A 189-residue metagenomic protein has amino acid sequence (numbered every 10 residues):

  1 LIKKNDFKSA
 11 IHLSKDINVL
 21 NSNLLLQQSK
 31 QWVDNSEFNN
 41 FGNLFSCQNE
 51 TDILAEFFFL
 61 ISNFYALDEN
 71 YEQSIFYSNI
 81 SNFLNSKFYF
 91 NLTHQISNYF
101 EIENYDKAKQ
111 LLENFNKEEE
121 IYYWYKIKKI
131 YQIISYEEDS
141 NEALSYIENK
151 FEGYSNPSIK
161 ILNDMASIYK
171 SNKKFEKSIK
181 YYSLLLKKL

Functional and structural regions predicted by a protein language model:
L1, N63, S97, Y131-Q132 (+1 more regions): Residue-level recognition of tetratricopeptide repeat
K4, D68, I102, Y136-E137 (+1 more regions): Structural motif corresponding to the intra-repeat A-B loop/turn of tetratricopeptide repeats
F7, Y71, Y105, S140-N141 (+1 more regions): TPR-repeat structural position
K15, N79, E113, S145-N149 (+1 more regions): Alpha-solenoid helical repeat scaffolds
N21-S22, S86, E120-I121, S155-N156: Short coil turns that delineate tetratricopeptide repeat
L26-Q27, N91, Y125-K126, I161: TPR alpha-solenoid repeat register
F41-F57: TPR-adjacent "capping" and linker segments in tetratricopeptide-repeat scaffold/adaptor proteins
